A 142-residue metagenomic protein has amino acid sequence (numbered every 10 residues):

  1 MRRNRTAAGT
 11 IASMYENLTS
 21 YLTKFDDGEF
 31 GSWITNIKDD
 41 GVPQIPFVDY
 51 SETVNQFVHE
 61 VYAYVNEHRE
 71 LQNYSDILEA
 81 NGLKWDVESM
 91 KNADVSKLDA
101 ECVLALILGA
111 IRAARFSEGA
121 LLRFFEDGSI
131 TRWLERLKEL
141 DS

Functional and structural regions predicted by a protein language model:
M1-G28: Short, extreme N-terminal segment that most often corresponds to the first beta-strand
M1-R5, G82-L83, E135-S142: Short intrinsically disordered terminal tails
N4-A12, W85-C102: Short, charge/polar-rich alpha-helical segments
T23-T35, V42-F47, E70-Q72, A93-K97 (+2 more regions): Charged, low-complexity interaction regions
E29, I37-G41, S51-V54, G82: Extended hydrophobic, helix-prone interaction segments
F47-V61: Extended, charge-biased low-complexity segments that typically form long amphipathic alpha-helices/coiled-coils
L71-K84, S129-L137: Repeat-associated, polar segments at repeat-unit boundaries in modular proteins
E101-L108, A114-R115, R123, D127-D141: Heptad-repeat amphipathic alpha-helical coiled-coil interaction surface used for oligomerization/assembly
